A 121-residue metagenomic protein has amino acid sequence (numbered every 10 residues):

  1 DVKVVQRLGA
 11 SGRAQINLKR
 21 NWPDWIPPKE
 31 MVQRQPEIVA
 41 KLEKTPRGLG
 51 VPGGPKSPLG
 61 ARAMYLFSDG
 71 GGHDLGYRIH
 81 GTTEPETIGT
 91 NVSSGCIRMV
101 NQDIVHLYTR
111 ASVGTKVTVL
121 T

Functional and structural regions predicted by a protein language model:
D1-Y77: Gly/Pro-biased beta-strand-loop elements
G9-S11, S94, S112-G114: Short edge beta-strand segments in beta-sheet-rich domains
R13, S93, N101: ATP/adenylate-binding site constellation spanning eukaryotic-like Ser/Thr protein kinases, ABC-transporter
K19-R20, H80-T83, L120: Active-site-proximal beta-strand/loop segments in catalytic clefts of secreted hydrolases
G70-G72, E84-E86, Q102-V105: Short Gly/Pro-enriched loop/turn and capping motifs at secondary-structure junctions
T82, G95-R98: Acidic helix/loop microenvironments that form the catalytic cleft of cell-wall polysaccharide enzymes
E86-G95: Short, basic/aromatic beta-hairpin or loop at an interaction surface
I97, Q102-T121: N-terminal targeting pre-sequences for secretion and organelle import
